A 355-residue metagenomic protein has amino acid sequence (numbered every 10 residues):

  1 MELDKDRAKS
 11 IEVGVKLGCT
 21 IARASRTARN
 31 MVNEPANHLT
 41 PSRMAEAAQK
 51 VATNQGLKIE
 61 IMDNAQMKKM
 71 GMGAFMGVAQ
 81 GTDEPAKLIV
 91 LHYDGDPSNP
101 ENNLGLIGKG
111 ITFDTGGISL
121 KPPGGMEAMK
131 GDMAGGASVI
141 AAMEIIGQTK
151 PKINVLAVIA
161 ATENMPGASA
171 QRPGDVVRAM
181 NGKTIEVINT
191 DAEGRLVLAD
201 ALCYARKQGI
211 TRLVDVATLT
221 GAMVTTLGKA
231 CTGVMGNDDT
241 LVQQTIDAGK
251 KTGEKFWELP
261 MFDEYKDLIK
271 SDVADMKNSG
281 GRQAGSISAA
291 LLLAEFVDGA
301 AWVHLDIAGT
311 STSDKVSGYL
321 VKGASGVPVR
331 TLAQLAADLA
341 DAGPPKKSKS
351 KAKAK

Functional and structural regions predicted by a protein language model:
M1-Q55, K353: Phosphate/ribose-phosphate-bearing ligand recognition and processing surfaces, centered on ADP-ribose/NAD(+/P+) systems
A45-K355: A generic structural signal for tightly packed, nonpolar segments enriched in small/aliphatic residues
